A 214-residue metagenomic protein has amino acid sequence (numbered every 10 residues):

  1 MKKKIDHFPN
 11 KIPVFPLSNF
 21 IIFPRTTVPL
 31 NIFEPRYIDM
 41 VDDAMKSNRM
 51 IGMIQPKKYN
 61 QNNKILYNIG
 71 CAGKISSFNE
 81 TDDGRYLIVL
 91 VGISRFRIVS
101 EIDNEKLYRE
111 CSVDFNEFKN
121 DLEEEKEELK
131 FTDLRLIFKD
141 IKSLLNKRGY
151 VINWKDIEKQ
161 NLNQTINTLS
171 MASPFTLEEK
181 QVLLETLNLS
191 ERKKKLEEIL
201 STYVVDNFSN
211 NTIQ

Functional and structural regions predicted by a protein language model:
M1-Q214: N-terminal low-complexity, acidic/polar interaction/targeting segments
